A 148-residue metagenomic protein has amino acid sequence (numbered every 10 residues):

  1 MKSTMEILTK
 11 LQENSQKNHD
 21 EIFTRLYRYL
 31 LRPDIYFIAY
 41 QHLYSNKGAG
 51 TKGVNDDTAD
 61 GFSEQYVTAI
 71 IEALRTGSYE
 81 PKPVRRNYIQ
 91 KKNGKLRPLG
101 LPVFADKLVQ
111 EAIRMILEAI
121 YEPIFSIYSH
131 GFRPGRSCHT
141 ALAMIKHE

Functional and structural regions predicted by a protein language model:
M1-E148: Conserved pre-catalytic core of RNA-dependent polymerases
